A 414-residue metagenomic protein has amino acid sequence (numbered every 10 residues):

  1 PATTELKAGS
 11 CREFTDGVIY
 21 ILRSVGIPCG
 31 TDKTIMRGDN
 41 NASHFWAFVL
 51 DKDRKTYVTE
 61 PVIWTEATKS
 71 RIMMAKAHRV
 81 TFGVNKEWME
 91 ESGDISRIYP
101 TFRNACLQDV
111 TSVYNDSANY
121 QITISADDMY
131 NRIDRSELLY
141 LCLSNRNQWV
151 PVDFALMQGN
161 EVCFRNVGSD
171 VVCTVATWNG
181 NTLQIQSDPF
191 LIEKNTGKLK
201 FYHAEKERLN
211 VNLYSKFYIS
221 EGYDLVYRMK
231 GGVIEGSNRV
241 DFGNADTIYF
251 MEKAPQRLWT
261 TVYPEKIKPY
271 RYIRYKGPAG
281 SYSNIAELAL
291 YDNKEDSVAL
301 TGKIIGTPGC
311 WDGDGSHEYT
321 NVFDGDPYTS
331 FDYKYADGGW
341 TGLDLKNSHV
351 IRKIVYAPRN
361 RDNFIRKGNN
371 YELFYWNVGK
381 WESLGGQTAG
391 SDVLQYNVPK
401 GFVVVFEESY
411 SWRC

Functional and structural regions predicted by a protein language model:
P1, L6-T101: Hydrophobic/aromatic-rich core segments of domains that either
E91-N119: Beta-strand-rich domain onsets/edges
A118-Y130, S215: A short, amphipathic beta-strand motif
N131-N145, V233-S237: Beta-strand-rich binding/interaction modules
N145-E161: Short, acidic Ser/Thr/Gly-rich low-complexity loop/linker segments typical of extracellular and cell-surface proteins
G159-L183, I267-P269: Short Pro-Gly-centered beta-turn/loop motif in secreted/extracellular proteins
N179-K206, L290: Structured interaction patches on ligand/partner-binding surfaces of diverse proteins
E207-D246, K253-C414: Aromatic, loop-rich ligand-recognition surfaces of beta-strand-rich domains
